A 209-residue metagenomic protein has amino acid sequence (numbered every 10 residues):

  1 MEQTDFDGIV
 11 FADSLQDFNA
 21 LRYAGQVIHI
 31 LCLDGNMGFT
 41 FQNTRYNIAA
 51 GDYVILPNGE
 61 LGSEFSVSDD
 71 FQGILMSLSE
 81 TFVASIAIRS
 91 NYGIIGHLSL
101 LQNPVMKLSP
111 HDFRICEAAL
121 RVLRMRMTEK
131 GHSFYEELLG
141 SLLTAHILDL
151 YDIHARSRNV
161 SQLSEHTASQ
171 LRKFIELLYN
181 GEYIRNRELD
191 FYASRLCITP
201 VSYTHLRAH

Functional and structural regions predicted by a protein language model:
M1-D52: Generic protein-terminus/edge-of-domain signal
F39-T40, G62-S68: Short beta-strand His + acidic residue motifs that chelate non-heme Fe in jelly-roll/DSBH and cupin folds
A50-L61: Conserved metal-binding segment of the jelly-roll/cupin
G51, S202-Y203: Short hydrophobic/aromatic patch on the recognition helix
V67-T128: A hydrophobic/aromatic-rich effector-binding and dimerization subdomain of bacterial HTH-type transcriptional regulators
L108, K130-E137, L150-E176, N180-L196: Short, Lys/Arg-enriched, Trp-marked, Pro/Gly-tolerant hinge/linker segments that flank
T204-H209: Conserved small/polar residues in nucleotide/adenosyl-binding loops
